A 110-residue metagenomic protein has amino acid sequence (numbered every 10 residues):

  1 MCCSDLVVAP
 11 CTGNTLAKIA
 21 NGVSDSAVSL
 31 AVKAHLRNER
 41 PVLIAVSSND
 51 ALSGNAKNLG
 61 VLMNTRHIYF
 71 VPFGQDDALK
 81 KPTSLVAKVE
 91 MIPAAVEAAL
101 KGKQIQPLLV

Functional and structural regions predicted by a protein language model:
M1-K57: Helix-loop-strand module that forms the ligand-binding subsite of alpha/beta enzymes
K18, L30-A34, V61, M91-A98: Alpha-helical scaffold segments in soluble metabolic enzymes
V23-S24, L59-V61, L85-A87, L109: General N-terminal targeting signals
A27-V28, A56, M63, K80-T83: Short, surface-exposed, charged/polar-biased interaction segments
L43-I44, M63, E90-M91: Short alpha-helix boundary/capping motifs
A56-G74: Short, electropositive alpha-helical surface patch
I68-V110: Glycine-rich phosphate/pyrophosphate-binding loop and the adjoining helix
